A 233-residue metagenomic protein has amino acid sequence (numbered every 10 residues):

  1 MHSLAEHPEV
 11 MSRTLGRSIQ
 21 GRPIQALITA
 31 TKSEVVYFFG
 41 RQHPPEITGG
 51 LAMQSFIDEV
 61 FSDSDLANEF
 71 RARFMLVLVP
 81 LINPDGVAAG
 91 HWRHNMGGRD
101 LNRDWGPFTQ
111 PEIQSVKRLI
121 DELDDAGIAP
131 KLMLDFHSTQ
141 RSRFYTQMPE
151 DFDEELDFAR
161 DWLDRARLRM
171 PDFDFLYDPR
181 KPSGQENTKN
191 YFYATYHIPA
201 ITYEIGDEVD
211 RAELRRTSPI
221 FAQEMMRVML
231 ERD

Functional and structural regions predicted by a protein language model:
M1-E9, L15: Non-catalytic propeptide/linker segments at domain boundaries
E6, D121, L168-P171, M226 (+1 more regions): Generic secondary-structure signature for well-ordered alpha-helical cores
S12, R17-I19, P23, T31-L176 (+2 more regions): Active-site/substrate-binding loop(s) of hydrolase catalytic cores
Q25, R180-Y196: Short glycine-rich, acidic/polar surface loops and turns
V209-D233: His/Asp/Glu-rich mid-to-C-terminal helical/loop segments that flank catalytic regions of hydrolases
